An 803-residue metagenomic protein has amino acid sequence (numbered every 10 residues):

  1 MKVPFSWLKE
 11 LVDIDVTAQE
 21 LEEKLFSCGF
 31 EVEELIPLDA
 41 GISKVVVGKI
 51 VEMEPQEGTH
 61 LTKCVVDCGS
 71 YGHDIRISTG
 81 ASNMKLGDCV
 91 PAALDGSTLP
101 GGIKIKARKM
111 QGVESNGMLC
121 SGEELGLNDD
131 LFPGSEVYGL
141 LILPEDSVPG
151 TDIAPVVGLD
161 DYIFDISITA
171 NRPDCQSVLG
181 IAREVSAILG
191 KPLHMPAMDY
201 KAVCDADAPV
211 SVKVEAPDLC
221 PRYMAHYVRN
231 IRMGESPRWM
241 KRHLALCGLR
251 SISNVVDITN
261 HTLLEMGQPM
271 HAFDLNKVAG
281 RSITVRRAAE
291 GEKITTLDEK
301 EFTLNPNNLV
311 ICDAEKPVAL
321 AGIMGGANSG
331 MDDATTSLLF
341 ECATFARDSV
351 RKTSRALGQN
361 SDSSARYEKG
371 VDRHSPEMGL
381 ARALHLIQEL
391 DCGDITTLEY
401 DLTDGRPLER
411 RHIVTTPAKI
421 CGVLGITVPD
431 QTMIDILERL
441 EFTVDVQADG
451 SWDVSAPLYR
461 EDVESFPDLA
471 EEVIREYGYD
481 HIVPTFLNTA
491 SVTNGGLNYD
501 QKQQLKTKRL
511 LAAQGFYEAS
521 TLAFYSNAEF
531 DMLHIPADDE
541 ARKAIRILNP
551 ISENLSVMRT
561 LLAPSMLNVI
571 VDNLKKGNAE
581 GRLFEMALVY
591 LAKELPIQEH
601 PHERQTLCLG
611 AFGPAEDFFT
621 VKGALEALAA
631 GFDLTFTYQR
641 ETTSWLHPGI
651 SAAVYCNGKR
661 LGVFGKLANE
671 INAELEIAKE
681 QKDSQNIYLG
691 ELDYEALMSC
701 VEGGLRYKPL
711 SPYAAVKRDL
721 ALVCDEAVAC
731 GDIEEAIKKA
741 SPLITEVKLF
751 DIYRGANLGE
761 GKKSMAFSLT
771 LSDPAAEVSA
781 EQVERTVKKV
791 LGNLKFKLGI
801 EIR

Functional and structural regions predicted by a protein language model:
M1-A202, L339, G358, D362 (+4 more regions): Phosphate-backbone binding interfaces of nucleic-acid-interacting proteins
K2, E20, S27, E438-F442 (+5 more regions): A carboxyl-terminal module marker
F5, E23, M53-P55, L189 (+2 more regions): Glycine/proline-enriched, intrinsically flexible loops and inter-domain linkers
E33, V47-S78, L246, T259-N328: Conserved mixed alpha/beta core segments that line enzyme active sites in large multi-domain catalysts
D39-S43, Y200-V203, S455, S491-V492 (+4 more regions): Beta-rich nucleic-acid/ligand-interaction surfaces
E114-D130, S135-L140, A154, I311-L408 (+3 more regions): Mobile "lid/hinge" segments at catalytic clefts and subdomain interfaces of large enzymes
G180, I413-A579, R718, T770-E777 (+1 more regions): Extended, well-folded interaction surfaces typified by the phenylalanyl-tRNA synthetase beta subunit core
V185, L189-V214, D391-I420: Terminal amphipathic helices with adjacent charged low-complexity linkers/tails
